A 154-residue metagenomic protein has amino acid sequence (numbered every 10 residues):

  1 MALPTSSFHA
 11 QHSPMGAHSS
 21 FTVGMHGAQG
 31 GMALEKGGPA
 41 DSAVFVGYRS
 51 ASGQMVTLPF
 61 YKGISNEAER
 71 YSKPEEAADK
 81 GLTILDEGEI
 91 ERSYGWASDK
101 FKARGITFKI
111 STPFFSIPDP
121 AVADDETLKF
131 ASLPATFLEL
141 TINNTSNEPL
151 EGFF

Functional and structural regions predicted by a protein language model:
M1-F154: Terminal accessory carbohydrate-recognition/targeting modules of carbohydrate-active enzymes
